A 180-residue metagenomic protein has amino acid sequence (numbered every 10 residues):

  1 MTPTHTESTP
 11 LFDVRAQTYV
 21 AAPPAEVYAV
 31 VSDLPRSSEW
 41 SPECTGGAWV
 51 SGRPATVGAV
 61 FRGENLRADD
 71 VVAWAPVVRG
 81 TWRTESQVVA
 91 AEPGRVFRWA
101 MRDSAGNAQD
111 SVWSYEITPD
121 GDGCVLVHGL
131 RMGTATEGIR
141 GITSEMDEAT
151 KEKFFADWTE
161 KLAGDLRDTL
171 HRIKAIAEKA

Functional and structural regions predicted by a protein language model:
M1-V60: Hydrophobic ligand-binding cavity/cleft-lining segments
L11-Q17, V60, R83, V96 (+2 more regions): Intrinsic-disorder/low-complexity, polar/charged segments enriched in Ser/Thr/Lys/Arg/Asp/Glu/Gln
Y19, V89-A90, T118: Well-ordered beta-strand positions
P23, P54, P93-G94, D120-G123: Short strand-connecting beta-turns/loops that link adjacent beta-strands
E26-V31, S37, F61, V88 (+3 more regions): Hydrophobic pocket/interface hotspot
E43, R67, M132: Flexible, active-site-proximal loop/turn residues at the rims of small-molecule/cofactor binding pockets and catalytic
A48-N107, G164-D168, R172-A180: Glycine-rich portal/gate segments that line the openings of hydrophobic small-molecule binding cavities
A100-G164: Beta-strand/loop substructures that line and gate deep hydrophobic ligand-binding cavities in soluble
